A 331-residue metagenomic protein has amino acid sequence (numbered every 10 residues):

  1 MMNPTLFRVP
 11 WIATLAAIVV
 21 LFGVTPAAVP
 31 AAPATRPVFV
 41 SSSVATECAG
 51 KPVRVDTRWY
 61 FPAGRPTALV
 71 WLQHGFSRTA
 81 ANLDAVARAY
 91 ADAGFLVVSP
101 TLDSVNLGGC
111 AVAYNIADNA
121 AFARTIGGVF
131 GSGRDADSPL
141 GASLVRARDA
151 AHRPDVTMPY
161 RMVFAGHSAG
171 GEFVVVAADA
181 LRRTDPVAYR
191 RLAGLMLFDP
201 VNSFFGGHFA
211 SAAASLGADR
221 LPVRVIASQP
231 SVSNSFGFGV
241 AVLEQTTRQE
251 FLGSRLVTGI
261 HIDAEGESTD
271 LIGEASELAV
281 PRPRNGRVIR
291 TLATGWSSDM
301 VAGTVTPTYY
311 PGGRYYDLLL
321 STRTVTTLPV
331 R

Functional and structural regions predicted by a protein language model:
M1-A31: Secretory targeting and sorting signals
A32-R65: N-terminal cap/lid segment of alpha/beta-hydrolase-fold proteins
P66-G75: Short beta-strand element of the alpha/beta-hydrolase
A81-P100, S104: Short amphipathic alpha-helix adjacent to the substrate-entry channel of hydrolases
N115-P159: Alpha/beta-hydrolase active-site loop
L140-A210, G217: Primarily recognizes the serine-hydrolase "nucleophile elbow" in alpha/beta-hydrolase and SGNH/GDSL folds
V187-H261: The feature captures the conserved acid-bearing segment of alpha/beta-hydrolase catalytic domains
N234-R331: C-terminal catalytic-base region of ester-bond hydrolases, centering on the histidine of the charge-relay
